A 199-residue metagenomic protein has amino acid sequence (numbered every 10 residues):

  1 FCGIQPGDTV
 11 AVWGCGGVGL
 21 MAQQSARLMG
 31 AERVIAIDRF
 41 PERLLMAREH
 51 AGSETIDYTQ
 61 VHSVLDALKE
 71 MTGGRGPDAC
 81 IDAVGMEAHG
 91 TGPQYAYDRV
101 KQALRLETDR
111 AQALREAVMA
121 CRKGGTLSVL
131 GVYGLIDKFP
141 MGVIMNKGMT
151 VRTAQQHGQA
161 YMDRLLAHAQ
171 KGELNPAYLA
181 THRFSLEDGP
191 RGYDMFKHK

Functional and structural regions predicted by a protein language model:
F1-W13, A177: NAD(P)H dinucleotide-binding glycine-rich loop of Rossmann-like/cofactor-binding domains, especially the beta1-alpha1
C2-I4, M71-T72, A120-R122: A generic alpha-to-beta junction signature in SAM-dependent methyltransferases
P6, T108-D109, C121-G125: Short glycine-dipeptide loop
V12-C15, R27-E116: Adenosine-nucleotide cofactor-binding segment
G14-V18, V132: Glycine-rich Rossmann-fold phosphate-binding loop(s) that bind the pyrophosphate of adenine dinucleotide cofactors
F40, Y133, H157: Residues in the short beta-alpha loop(s) of Rossmann-like NAD(P)-binding domains
G74-R75, R115, M119, G158-K199: C-terminal hydrophobic helical "lid"/dimerization subdomain of Rossmann-like NAD(P)H-dependent oxidoreductases
R122-V129, F139-L179: Rossmann-fold dehydrogenase core element
